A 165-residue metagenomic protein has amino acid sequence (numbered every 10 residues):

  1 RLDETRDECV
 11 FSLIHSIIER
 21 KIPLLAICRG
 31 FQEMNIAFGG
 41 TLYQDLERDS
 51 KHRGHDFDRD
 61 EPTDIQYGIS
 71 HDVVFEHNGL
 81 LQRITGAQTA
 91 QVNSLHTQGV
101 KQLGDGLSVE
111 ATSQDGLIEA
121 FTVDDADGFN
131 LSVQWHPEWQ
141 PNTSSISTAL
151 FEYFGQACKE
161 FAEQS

Functional and structural regions predicted by a protein language model:
L2-I22, E47, K51-R53, F57-S165: Amide-donor transfer/coupling interface in amidating biosynthetic enzymes
S16-T41: Catalytic nucleophile loop
